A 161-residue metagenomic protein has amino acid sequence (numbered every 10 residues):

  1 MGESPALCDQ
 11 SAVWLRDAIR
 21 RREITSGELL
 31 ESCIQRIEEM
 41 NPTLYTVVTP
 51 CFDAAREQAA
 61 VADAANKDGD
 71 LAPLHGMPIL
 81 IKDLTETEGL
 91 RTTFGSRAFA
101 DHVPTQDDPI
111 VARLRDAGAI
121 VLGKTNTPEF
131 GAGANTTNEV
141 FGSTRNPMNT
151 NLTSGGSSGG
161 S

Functional and structural regions predicted by a protein language model:
M1-R56: An N-terminal boundary/leader segment
G27-E31, R56-A59, P78, V111 (+1 more regions): Hydrophobic face of alpha-helices
E38-T43, G69, E86-T92: Secretory-pathway/luminal and periplasmic proteins that interact with or process carbohydrate-rich
A62-P78: Immediate post-signal peptide segment of exported/extracytoplasmic ligand-binding proteins
H75-S161: Short glycine/serine-rich loop/turn segments
